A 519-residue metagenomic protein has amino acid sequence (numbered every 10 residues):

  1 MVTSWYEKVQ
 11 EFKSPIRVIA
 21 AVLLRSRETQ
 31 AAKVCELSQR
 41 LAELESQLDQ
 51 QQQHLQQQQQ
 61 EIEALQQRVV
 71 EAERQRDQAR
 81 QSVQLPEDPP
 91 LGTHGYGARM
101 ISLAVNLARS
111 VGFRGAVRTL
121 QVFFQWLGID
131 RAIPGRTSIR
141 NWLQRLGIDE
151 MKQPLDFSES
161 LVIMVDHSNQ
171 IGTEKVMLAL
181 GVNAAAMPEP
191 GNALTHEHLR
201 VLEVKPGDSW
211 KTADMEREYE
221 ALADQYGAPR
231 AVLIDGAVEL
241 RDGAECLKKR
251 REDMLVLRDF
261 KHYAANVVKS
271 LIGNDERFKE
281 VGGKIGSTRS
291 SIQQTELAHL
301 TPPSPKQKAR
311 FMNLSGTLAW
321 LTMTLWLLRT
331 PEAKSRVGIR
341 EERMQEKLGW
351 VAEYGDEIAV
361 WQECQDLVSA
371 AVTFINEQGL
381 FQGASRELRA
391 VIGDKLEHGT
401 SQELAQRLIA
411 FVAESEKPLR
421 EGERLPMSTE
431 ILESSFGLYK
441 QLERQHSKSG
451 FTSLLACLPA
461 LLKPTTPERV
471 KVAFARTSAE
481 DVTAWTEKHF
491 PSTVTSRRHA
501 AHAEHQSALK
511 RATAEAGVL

Functional and structural regions predicted by a protein language model:
M1-Q56: Acidic, low-complexity intrinsically disordered segments
Q10-F12, G92-Y96, M427-E430, S449: Structural motif
V18, R25, E71, Q78 (+9 more regions): RNase H-like nuclease fold core
K33-L48, Q52-L65, V69, A237-L247 (+2 more regions): Acidic/histidine-rich catalytic cores and adjacent linkers of DNA breakage/strand-transfer/modification proteins
G97-R109: Eukaryotic helical DNA- and histone-tail-recognition domains of regulatory proteins
L107-F123: Short, charged amphipathic recognition helices of the HTH superfamily and cognate SANT/SANTA-like modules
V281-G282: Hydrophobic/aromatic interaction determinants used to assemble and anchor large protein complexes
